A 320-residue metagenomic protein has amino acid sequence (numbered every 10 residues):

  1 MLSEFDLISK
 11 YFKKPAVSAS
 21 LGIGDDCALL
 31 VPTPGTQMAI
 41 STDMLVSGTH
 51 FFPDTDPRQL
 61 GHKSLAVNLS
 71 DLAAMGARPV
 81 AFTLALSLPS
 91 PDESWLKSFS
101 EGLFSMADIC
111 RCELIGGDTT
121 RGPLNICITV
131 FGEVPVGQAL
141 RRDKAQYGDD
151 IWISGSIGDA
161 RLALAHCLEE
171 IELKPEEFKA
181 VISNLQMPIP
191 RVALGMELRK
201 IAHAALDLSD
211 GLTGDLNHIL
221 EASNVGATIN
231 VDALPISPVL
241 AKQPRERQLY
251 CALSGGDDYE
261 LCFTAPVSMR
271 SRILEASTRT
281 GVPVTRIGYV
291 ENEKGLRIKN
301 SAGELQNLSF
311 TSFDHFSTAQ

Functional and structural regions predicted by a protein language model:
M1-H50, D54-D56, M75, V80 (+2 more regions): Extreme N-terminal cap/leader segments of soluble proteins
M1-K13, P89-E113, T120-L124, F131 (+2 more regions): Glycine-/charge-enriched secondary-structure boundary and capping motifs
A19-L21, D143, C251: Residue "hotspots" at secondary-structure boundaries inside conserved domains
S20-I23, A39-S41, I115-G117, W152-G155 (+2 more regions): General beta-strand structural signal in soluble alpha/beta enzymes
L29, N68, G76, L114 (+4 more regions): Residue-level signal for inorganic ion chemistry
P32-P34, M38, L45, R78-L168 (+1 more regions): Glycine-rich anion-binding loops of enzyme active sites
P57-A81, S98-I109, E197, G211-H218: Small-aliphatic-rich amphipathic alpha-helix that forms the alpha element of a beta-alpha
E176-H218: Polyanion-binding loop/helix "lid" in catalytic or ligand-binding cores
